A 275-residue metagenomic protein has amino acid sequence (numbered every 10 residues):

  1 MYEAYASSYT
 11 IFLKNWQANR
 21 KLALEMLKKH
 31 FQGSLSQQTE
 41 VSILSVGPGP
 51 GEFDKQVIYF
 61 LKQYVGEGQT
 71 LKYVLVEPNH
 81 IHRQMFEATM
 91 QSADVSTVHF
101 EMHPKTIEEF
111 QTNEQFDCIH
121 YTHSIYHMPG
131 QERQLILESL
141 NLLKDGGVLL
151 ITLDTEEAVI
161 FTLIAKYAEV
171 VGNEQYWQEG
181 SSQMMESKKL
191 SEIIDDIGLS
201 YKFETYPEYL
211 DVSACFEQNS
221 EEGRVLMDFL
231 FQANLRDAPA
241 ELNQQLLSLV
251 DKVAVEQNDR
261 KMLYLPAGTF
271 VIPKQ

Functional and structural regions predicted by a protein language model:
M1-Q38: Class I SAM-dependent methyltransferase Rossmann-like catalytic core, especially the SAM/SAH-binding loop
S42-E109: Class I SAM-dependent methyltransferase SAM/SAH-binding core
H120-Y121: A conserved beta-strand element that flanks and buttresses the S-adenosyl-L-methionine
H127-S139: A short, conserved alpha-helix within the catalytic core of class I
E138-D145, T152: Conserved helix-to-beta-strand junction in the class I
V148-Q178: Conserved class I S-adenosyl-L-methionine
S181-G198: Short alpha-helix
S200-Q275: Conserved Class I S-adenosyl-L-methionine
